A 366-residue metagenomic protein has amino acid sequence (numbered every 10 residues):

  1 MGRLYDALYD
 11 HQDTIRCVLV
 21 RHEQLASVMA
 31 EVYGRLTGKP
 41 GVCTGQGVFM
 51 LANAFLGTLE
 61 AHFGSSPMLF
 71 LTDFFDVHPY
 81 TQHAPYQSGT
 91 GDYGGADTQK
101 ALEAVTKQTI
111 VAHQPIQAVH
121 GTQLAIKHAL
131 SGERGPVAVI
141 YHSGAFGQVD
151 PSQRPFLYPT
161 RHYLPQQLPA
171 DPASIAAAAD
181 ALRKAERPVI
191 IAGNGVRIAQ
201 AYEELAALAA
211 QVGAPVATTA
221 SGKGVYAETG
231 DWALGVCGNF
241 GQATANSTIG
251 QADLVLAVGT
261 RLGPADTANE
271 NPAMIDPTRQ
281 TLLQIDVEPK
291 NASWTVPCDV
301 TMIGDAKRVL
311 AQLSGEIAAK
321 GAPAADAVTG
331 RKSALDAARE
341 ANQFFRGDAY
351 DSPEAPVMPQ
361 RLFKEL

Functional and structural regions predicted by a protein language model:
M1-D326, F344-D348, P356, L362-E365: N-terminal alpha/beta PP-like core and its mobile active-site loop of ThDP/TPP-dependent enzymes
A325-R339: N-terminal structural subdomain of ketosynthase/condensing enzymes
A338-R339, P353-P356: A charged, amphipathic alpha-helical module
